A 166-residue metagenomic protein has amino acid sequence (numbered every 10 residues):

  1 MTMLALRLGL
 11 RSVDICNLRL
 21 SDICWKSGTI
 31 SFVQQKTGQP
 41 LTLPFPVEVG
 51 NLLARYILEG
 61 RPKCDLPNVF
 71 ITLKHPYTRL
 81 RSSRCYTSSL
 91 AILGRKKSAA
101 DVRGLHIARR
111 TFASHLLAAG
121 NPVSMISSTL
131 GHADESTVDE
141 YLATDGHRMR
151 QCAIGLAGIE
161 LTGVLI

Functional and structural regions predicted by a protein language model:
M1-R11, I30, S114-H115, A157: Short pre-functional
L4-N17, A119-N121, H132: A short, glycine-centered helix-capping/turn motif at helix boundaries that positions DNA-contacting or catalytic
L8, S12-V13, N17-N51: Conserved tyrosine-mediated DNA breakage-rejoining catalytic core shared by Y-recombinases
D22-W25, D101-V102, N121-E140: Short, polar N-cap/turn motifs at the start of nucleic acid-interacting alpha helices
Q34, L130-G155: Catalytic-site neighborhood detector that most strongly recognizes the C-terminal catalytic loop/helix of tyrosine
L43, T87-S128: Short, basic (Lys/Arg/His-rich) helix/loop patches that form interaction surfaces in the mid-to-C-terminal regions
V47-A100: Active-site/catalytic core of tyrosine-dependent DNA strand-transfer enzymes
A157-I166: C-terminal secondary-structure termini that scaffold catalytic or DNA-interacting sites
